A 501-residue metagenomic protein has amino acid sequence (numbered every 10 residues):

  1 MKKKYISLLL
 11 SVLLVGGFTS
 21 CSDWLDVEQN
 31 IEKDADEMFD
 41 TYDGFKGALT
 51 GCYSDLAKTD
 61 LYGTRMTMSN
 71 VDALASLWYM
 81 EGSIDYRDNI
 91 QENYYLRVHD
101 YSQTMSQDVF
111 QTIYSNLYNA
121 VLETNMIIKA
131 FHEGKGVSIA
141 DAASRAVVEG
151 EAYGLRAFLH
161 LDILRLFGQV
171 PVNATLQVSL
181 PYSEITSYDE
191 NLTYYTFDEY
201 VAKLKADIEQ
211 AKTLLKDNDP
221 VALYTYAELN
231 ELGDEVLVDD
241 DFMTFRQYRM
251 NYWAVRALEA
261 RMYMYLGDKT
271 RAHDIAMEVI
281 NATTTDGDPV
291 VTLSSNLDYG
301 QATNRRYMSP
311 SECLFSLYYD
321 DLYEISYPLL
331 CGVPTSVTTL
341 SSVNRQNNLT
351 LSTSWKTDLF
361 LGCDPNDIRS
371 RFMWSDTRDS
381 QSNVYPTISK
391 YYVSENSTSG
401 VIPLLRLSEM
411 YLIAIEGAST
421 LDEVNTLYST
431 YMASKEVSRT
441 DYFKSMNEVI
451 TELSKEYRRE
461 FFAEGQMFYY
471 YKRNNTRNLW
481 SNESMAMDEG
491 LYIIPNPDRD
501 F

Functional and structural regions predicted by a protein language model:
C21-W78, A276, Y319, G465 (+1 more regions): Membrane-proximal, proline-rich intrinsically disordered regions
K46, N89-F167, E190, Y194-D198 (+5 more regions): Conserved, well-structured interaction surfaces
N70, M243-Y252, M264-I402, E464-G465 (+2 more regions): Hydrophobic-face positions in mid-chain alpha helices that act as interaction patches
K203, S397, V401-I402, K444-F501: Long, intrinsically disordered, low-complexity segments
